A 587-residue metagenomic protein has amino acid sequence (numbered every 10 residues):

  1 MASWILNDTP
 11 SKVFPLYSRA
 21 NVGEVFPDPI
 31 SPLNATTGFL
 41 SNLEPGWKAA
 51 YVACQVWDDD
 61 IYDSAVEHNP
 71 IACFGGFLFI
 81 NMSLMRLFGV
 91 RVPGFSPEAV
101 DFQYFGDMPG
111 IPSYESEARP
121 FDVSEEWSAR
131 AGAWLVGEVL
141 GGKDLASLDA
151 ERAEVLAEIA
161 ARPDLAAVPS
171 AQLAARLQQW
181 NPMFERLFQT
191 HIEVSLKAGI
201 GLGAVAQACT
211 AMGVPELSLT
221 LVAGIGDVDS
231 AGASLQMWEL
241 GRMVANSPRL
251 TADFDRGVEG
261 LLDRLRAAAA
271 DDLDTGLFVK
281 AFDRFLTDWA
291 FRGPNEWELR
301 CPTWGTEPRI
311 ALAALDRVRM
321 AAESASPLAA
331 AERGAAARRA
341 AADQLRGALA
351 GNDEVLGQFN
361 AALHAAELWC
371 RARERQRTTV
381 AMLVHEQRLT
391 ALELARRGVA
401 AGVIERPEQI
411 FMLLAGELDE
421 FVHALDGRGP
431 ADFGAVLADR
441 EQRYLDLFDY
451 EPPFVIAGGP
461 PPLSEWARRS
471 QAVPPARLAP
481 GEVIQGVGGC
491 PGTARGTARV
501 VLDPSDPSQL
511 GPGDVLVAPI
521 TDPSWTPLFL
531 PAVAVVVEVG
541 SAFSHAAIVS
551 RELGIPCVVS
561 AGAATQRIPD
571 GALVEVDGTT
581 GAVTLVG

Functional and structural regions predicted by a protein language model:
M1-R371, E386: N-terminal, non-catalytic alpha-helical interaction modules of very large eukaryotic scaffold proteins
M1-W4, S11, A498-D514, P519-G587: Acidic, glycine-rich flexible loop/linker segments
L6-S11, A20, V25, A150 (+3 more regions): Protease-associated
E216, G293, E405-R406, C557: Residue-level detector of short coil/turn "hinge" positions at structural boundaries
A313-D316, L368, R397, I548-E552: Charged/polar positions on well-ordered alpha helices
L363-G459: Extended, domain-scale alpha-helical bundle/helix-rich regions
